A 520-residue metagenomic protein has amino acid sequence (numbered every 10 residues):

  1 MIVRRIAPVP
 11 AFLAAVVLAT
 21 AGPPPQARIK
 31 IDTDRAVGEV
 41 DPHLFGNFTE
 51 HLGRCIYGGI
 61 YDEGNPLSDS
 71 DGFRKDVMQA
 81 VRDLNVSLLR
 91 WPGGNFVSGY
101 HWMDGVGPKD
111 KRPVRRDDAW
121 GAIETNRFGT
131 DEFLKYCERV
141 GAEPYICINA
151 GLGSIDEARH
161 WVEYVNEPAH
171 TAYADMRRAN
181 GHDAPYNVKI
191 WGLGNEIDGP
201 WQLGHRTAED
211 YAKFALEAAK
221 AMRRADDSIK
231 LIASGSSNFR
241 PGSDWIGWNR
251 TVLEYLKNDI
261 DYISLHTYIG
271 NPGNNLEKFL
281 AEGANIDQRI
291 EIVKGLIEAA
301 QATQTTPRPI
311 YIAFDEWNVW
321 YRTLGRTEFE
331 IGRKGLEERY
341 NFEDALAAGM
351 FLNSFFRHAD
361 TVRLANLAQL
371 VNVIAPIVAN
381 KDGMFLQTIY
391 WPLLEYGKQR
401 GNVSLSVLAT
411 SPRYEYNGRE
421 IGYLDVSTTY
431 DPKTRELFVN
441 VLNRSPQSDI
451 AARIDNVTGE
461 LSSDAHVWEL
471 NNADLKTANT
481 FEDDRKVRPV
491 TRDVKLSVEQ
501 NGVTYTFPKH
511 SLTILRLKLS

Functional and structural regions predicted by a protein language model:
M1-P10: Bacterial N-terminal signal peptides that target proteins for export
A7, A14-A15, E39, A174: Exposed boundary/loop context
P10-G22: Hydrophobic h-region of N-terminal signal peptides that target proteins for export in Gram-negative bacteria
T20-W248, L253-Y262, I286-G325, E330-S520: Non-catalytic accessory regions flanking glycosidase/transglycosidase catalytic cores in CAZymes
H266-E282, T327: Active-site His/acidic residue clusters
